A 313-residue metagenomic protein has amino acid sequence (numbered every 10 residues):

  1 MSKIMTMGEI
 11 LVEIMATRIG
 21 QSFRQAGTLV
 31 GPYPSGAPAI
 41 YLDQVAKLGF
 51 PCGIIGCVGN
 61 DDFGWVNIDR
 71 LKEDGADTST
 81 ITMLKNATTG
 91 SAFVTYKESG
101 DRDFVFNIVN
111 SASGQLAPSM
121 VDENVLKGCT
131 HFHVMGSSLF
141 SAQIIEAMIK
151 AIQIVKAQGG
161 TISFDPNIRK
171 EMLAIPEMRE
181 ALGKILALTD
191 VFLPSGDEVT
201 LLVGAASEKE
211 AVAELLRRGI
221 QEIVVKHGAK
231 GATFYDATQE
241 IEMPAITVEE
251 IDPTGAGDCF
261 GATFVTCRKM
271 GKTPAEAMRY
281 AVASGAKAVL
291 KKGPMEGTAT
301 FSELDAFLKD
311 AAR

Functional and structural regions predicted by a protein language model:
M1-D77, I251: Glycine-rich phosphate/adenosyl-contacting loop at the front of the ribokinase-like
M1-M5, Q153, E208-R313: Conserved phosphate-binding/catalytic region of the ribokinase-like
G8-I10, S137, P166, C259: Active-site metal-binding loops of divalent metal-dependent hydrolases
A46, K72, Q153-A157, L216: Anion (oxyanion) recognition and catalysis
P51-V134, A306-R313: Conserved N-terminal subdomain of the carbohydrate kinase-like
V109, S137, N167-R169, D197 (+2 more regions): Active-site beta-loop-alpha junctions enriched in small/polar residues
Q158, M172-E242: Conserved phosphate/ATP/ADP-binding segment of small-molecule kinases
G159-S163: Short beta-strand/loop segments at the ligand-binding rim of alpha/beta enzyme cores
